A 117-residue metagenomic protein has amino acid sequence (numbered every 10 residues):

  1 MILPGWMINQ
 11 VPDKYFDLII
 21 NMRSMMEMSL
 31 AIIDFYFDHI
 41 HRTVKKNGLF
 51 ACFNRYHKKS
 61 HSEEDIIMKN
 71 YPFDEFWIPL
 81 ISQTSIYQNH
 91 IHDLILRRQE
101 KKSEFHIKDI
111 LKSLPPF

Functional and structural regions predicted by a protein language model:
M1-P12: S-adenosyl-L-methionine
F16-D17: Conserved acidic residues
I20: A conserved beta-strand element that flanks and buttresses the S-adenosyl-L-methionine
R23-S24: Short catalytic micro-motifs in class I SAM-dependent methyltransferases
E27-M28: A short His-aromatic
D34-K46: A short glycine-rich, Lys/Arg-flanked "PGG" loop and its adjoining helix->strand segment in the class I
V44-H57: Conserved beta-strand signature within the Rossmann-like core of class I S-adenosyl-L-methionine
P72-F117: Core SAM-dependent methyltransferase catalytic element
